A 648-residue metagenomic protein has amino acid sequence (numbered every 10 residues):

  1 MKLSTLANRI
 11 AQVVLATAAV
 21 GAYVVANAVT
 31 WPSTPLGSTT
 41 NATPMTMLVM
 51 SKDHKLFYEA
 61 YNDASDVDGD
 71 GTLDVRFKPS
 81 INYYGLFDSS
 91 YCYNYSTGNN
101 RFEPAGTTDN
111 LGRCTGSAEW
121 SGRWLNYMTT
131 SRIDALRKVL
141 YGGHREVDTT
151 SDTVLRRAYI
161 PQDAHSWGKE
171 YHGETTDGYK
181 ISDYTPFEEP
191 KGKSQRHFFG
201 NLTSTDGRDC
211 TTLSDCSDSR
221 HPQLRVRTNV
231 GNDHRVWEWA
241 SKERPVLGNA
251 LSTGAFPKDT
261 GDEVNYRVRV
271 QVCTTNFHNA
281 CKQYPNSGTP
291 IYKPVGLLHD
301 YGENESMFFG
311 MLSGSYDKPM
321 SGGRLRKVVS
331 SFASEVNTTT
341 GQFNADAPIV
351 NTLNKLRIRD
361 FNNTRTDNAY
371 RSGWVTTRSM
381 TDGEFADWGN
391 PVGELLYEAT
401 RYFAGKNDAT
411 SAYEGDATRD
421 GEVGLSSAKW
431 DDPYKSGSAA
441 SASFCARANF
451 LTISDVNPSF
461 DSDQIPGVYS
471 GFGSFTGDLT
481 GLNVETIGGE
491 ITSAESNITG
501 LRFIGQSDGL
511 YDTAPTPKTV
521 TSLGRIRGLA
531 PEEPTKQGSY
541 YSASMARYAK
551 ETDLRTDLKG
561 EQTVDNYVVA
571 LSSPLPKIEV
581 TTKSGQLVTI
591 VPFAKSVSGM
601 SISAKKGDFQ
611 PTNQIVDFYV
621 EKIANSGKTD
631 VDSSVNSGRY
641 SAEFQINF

Functional and structural regions predicted by a protein language model:
K2-V14: Bacterial N-terminal signal peptides that target proteins for export
V24-F648: P/S/T/G-enriched low-complexity
